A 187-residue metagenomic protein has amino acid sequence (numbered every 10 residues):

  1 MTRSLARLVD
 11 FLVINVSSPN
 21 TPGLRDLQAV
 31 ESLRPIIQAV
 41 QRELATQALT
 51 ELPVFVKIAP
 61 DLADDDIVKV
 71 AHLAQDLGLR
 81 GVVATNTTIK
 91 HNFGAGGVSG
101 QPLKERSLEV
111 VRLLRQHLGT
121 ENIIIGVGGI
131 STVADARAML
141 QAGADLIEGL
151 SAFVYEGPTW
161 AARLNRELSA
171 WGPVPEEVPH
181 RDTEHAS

Functional and structural regions predicted by a protein language model:
L12-N15, V54-I58, V82-A84, I123-G128 (+1 more regions): Hydrophobic faces of well-ordered beta-strands that scaffold small-molecule active sites in alpha/beta enzyme cores
V16-S18, G81-H91, A136-R163: Glycine-rich phosphate-binding active-site loops on the catalytic face of alpha/beta enzymes
P19-S32, I67-T120: Glycine/Thr-rich beta-alpha phosphate-binding loop at enzyme active sites
N20-L52, A63-D65, Q101-R112, E156-L164: Active-site-adjacent beta->alpha loops and helix N-cap segments on the catalytic face of soluble alpha/beta enzymes
T46-L62, L114-G126: Short beta-strand/loop segments at the ligand-binding rim of alpha/beta enzyme cores
L62-Q75, T120, I130-I147: Catalytic cores of alpha/beta
H91-G100, A152-E177: C-terminal helical cap(s) of enzyme catalytic domains, especially alpha/beta-barrels
H180-S187: Short, low-complexity, charge-dense intrinsically disordered segments
